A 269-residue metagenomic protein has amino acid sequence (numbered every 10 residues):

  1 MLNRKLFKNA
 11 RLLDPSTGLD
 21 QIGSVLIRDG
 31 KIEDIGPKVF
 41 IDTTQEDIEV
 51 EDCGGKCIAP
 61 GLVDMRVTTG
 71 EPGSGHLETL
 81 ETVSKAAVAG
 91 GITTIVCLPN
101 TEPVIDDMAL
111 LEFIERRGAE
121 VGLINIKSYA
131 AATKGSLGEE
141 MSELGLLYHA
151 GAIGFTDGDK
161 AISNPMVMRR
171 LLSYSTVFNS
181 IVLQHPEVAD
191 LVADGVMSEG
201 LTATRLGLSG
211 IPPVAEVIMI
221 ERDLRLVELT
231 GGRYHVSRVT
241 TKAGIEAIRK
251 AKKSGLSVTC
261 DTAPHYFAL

Functional and structural regions predicted by a protein language model:
M1-L6, L12-P60: Histidine-rich, glycine-flanked metal-binding segment
L2-N3, Q45-I48, C53-G54, I58 (+6 more regions): Short coil/turn connectors at secondary-structure junctions
A10, V25, G30, G55 (+8 more regions): Divalent metal-coordination and catalytic microenvironments
C53-G118: Metal-associated gating/positioning segment near the N- to mid-region
V63-V67, I92-C97, L123-K127, E199-L208: Gly-rich Lys/Arg/Thr-decorated short loops/hinges at beta-loop-alpha junctions or inter-strand turns that position
M65-E78, K127-E140, S209-P213: Active-site mouth loops of central-metabolism enzymes
M108-N125, S173-Q184: Alpha-helix-loop-beta-strand connector modules within alpha/beta enzyme cores
E139-L269: Histidine/acidic residue-rich metal-binding segments in metalloenzymes
